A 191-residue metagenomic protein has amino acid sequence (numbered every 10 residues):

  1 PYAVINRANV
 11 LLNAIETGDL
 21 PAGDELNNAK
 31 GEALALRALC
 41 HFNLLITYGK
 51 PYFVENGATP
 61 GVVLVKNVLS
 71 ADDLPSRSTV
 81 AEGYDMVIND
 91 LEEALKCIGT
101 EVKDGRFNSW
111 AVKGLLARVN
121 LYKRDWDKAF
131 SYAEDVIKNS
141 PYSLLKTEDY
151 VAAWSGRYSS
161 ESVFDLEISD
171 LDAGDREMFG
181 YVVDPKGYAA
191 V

Functional and structural regions predicted by a protein language model:
P1-Y48, K96-T100: Conserved, well-structured interaction surfaces
C40, A117-V119: Residue-level signature for tetratricopeptide repeat
L45-Y52, V102, Y122-R124: Short coil/turn linking the two alpha-helices of tandem helical-hairpin repeats
F53-N67, M178-F179: Short, flexible, mixed-charge acidic loops at enzyme active sites
F130-V191: Hydrophobic-face positions in mid-chain alpha helices that act as interaction patches
